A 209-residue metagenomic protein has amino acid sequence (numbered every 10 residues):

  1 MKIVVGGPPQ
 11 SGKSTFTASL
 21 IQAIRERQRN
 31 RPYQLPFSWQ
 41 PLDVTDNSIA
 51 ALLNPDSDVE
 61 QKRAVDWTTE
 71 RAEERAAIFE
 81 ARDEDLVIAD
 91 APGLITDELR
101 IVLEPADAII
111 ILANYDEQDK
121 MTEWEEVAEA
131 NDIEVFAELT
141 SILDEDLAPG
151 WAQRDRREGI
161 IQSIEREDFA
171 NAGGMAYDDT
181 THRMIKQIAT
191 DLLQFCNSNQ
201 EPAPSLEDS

Functional and structural regions predicted by a protein language model:
K2-V4, P36, E84-I88: Residue-level preference for the first positions of well-ordered beta-strands
I3-E26: Glycine-rich phosphate-binding P-loop
R27-S48: Short beta-strand-centered segment that lines the nucleotide-binding/catalytic pocket of NTP-utilizing
N30-Y33, A77-E84, I101-P105: Flexible, charged surface loops at secondary-structure boundaries
A50-W67: Conserved NTP-binding/hydrolysis module of P-loop NTPases
R63, A81-T96: Switch II (G3) loop of P-loop NTPases
G93-Y177: Conserved catalytic-core segment of NTP-binding enzymes
R157-D208: NTP-dependent small-molecule kinase module
